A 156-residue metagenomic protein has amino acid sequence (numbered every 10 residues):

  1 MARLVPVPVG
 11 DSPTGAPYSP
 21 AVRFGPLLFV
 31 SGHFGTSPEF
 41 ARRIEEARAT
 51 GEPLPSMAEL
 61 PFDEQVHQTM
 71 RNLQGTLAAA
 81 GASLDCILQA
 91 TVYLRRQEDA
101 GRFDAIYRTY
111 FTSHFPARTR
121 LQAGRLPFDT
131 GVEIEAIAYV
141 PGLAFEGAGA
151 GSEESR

Functional and structural regions predicted by a protein language model:
M1-R71, G75-Q89, L94-R156: N-terminal presequence-like segments and the immediate start of the first folded domain
